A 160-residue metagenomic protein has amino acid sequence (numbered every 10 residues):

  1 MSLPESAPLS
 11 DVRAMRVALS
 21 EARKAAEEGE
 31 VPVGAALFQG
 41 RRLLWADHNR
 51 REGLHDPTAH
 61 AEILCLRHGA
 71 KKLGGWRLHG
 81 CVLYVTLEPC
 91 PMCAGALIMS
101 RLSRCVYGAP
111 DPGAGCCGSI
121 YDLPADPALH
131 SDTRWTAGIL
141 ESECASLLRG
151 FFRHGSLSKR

Functional and structural regions predicted by a protein language model:
M1-A25, P89-R160: Zinc-dependent deaminase
A18, A22-A25, A35, A61 (+1 more regions): Small-residue (primarily alanine) positions within well-ordered alpha-helices, especially packing/interaction faces
V33-R41: Short beta-strand scaffold segments in enzyme catalytic cores
Q39-G40, R67, H79: A cytosolic small-molecule/anion-sensing beta-strand core signal
L44-R51, R134: Short beta->alpha transition motifs characteristic of CBS
W45, E62, L66-K71: Glycine/small-residue-rich phosphate/adenosyl-binding loop
G53-I63: A short, polar/charged loop-to-alpha-helix boundary motif
G75-E88: Immediate flanking context of iron-sulfur cluster ligation sites
